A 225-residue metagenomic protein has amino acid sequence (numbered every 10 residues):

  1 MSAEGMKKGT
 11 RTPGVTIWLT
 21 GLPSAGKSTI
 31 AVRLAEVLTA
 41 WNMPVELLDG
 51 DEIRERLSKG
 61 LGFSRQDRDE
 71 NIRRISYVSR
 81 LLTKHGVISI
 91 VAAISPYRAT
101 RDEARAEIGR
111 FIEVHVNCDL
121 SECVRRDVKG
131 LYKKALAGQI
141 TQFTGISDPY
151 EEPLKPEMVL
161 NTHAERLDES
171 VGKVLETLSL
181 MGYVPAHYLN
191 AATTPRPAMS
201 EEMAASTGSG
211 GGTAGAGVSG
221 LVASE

Functional and structural regions predicted by a protein language model:
M1-T16: Extreme N-terminal, non-catalytic leader segments that precede Walker-type/kinase nucleotide-binding cores
L19: Hydrophobic anchor at the beta1->P-loop junction of P-loop NTPases
P23: The conserved Walker
K27: Conserved lysine of the Walker
V32-Y77: Conserved substrate/cofactor phosphate-moiety recognition/catalytic segment in nucleotide-dependent phosphotransferases
L47, F111-H115, E157-V159: Conserved beta-strand scaffold positions in the cores of enzyme catalytic domains, especially in NTP/NDP-utilizing
R56-F63, D67, S79-A135, Q142: ATP-dependent NMP and nucleoside kinases share a basic, alpha-helical "lid"
N117, R125-K173, L180-E201: Small-molecule kinase domains that catalyze NTP-dependent phosphoryl transfer to phosphate-bearing small molecules
